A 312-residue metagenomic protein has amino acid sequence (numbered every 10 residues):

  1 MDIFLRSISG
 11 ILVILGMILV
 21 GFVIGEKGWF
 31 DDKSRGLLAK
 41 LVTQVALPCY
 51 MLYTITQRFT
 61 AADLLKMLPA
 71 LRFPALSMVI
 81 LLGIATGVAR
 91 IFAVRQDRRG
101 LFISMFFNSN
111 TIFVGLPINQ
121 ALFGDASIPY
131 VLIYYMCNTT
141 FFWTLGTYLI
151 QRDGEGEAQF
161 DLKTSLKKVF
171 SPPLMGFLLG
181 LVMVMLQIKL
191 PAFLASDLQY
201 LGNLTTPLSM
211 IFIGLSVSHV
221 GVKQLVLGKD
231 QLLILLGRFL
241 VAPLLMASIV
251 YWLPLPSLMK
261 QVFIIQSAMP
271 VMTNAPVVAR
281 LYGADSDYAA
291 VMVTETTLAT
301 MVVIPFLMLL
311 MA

Functional and structural regions predicted by a protein language model:
M1-A312: Alpha-helical transmembrane segments of multi-pass small-molecule/ion transporters
